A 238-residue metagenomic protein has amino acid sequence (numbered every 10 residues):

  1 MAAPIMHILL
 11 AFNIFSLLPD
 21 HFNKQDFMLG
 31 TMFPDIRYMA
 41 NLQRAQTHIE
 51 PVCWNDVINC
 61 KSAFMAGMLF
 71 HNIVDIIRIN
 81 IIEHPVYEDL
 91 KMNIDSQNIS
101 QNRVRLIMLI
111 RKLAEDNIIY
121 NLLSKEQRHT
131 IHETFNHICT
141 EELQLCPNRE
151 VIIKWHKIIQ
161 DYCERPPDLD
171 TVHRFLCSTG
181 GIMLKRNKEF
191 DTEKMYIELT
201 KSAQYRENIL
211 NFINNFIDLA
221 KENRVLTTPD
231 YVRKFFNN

Functional and structural regions predicted by a protein language model:
M1-N238: N-terminal leader/auxiliary helical segments
